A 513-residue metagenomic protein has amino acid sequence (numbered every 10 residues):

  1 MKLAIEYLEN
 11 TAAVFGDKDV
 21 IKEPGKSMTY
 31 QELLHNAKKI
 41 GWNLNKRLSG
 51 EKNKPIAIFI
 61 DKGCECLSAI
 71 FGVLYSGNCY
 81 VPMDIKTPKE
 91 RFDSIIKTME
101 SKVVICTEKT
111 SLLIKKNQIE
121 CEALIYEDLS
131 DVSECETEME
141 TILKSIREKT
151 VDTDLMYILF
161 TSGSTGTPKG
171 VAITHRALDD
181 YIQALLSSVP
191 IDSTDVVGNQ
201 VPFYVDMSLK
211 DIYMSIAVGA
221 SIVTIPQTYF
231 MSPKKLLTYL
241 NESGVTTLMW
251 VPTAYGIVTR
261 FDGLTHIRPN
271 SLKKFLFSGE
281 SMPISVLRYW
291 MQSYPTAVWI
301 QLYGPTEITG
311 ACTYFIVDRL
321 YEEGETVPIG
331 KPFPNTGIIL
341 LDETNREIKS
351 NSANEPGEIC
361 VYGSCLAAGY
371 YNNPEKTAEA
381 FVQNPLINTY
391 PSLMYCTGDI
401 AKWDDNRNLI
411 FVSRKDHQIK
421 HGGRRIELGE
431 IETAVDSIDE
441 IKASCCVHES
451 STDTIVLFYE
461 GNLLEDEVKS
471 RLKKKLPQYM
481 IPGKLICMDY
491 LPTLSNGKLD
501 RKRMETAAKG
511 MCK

Functional and structural regions predicted by a protein language model:
M1-I158, I173, D180, P283-L287 (+3 more regions): AMP-binding/adenylate-forming domain of the ANL superfamily
L3, V104-N117, E122-E148, L178 (+2 more regions): AMP-dependent adenylate-forming
I60-C64, V81-K97, E108-S111, A220-S243 (+3 more regions): ATP-dependent adenylate-forming carboxylate-activation enzymes
I60-G63, D84, I191, V201-S208 (+2 more regions): Conserved AMP-binding
A69-L74, L178, M214-I216, L485: Short hydrophobic alpha-helical segments of the AMP-binding
I158-V171: Conserved adenylation A10 loop of the ANL superfamily
K169-G198, D206-T246: Conserved AMP-binding/adenylation subdomain of ANL enzymes
A217-A220, V245-M249, T259-P328, P334-G337: Gly/Ser/Thr-rich phosphate-binding loop
